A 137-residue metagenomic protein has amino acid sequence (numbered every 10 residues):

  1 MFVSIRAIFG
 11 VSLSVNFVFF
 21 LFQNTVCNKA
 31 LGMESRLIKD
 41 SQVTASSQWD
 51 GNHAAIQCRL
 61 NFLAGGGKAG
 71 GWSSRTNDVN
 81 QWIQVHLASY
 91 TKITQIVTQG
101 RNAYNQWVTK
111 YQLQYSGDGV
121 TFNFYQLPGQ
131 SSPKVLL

Functional and structural regions predicted by a protein language model:
F2-F22: Hydrophobic alpha-helical signal peptides and transmembrane signal-/tail-anchor segments that drive secretory-pathway
R6, S14-N16, Q48, R75-T76 (+2 more regions): Serine/proline-rich low-complexity intrinsically disordered segments, especially terminal tails, linkers
L21-A88, R101, P128-Q130: Disordered, acidic Ser/Thr/Pro-rich linker "stalks" and the adjacent N-terminal cap of the next globular domain
V97-Q99: Structural signature of extracellular immunoglobulin-like
Y104-Q126: Short, surface-exposed beta-strand/strand-loop-strand elements in extracellular ectodomains
S131-L137: Beta-sandwich interaction modules
